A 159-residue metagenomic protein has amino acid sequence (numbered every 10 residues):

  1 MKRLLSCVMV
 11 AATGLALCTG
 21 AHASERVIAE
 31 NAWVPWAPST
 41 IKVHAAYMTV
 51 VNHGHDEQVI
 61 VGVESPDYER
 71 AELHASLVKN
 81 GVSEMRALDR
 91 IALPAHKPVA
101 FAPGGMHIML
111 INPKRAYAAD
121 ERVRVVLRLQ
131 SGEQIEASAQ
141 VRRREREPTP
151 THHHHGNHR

Functional and structural regions predicted by a protein language model:
M1-L4: Positively charged n-region of N-terminal signal peptides that target proteins for export
C7-A16: Bacterial N-terminal signal peptides
C18-G20: N-terminal signal peptide c-region/cleavage motif recognized by signal peptidases
S24-R159: Compact, glycine-rich, soluble single-domain proteins
